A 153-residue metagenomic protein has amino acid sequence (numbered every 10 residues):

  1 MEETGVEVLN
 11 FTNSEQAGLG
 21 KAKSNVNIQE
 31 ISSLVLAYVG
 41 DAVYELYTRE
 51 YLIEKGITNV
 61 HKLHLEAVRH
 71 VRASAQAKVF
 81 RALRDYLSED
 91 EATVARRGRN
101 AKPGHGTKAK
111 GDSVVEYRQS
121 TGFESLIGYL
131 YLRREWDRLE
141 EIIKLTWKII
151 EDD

Functional and structural regions predicted by a protein language model:
M1-D153: Double-stranded RNA-binding/processing signature
